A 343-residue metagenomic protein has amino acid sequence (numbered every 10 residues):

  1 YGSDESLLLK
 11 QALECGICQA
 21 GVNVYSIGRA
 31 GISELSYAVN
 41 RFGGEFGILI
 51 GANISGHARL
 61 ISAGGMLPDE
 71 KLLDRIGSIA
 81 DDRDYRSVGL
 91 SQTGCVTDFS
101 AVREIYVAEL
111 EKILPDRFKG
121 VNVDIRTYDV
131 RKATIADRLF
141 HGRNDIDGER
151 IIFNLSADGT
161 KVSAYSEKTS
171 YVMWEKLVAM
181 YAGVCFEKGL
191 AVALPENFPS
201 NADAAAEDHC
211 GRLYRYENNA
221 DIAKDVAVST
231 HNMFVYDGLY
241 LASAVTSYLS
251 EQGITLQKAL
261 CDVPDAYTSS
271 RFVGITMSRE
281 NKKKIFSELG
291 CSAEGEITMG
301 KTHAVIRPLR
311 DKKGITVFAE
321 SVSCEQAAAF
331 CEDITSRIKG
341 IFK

Functional and structural regions predicted by a protein language model:
Y1-A58, D137-Y171: N-terminal small/polar loop signature for handling phosphorylated ligands or for N-terminal nucleophile
Y1-D4, G120-V130, L190-E196: Short hydrophobic beta-strand segments
S6, K10, E14, A133-A136 (+3 more regions): Short, highly selective alpha-helical patches that border small-molecule cofactor pockets in redox/cofactor-processing
A12, E34-Y37, R75, I105-I113 (+7 more regions): Alpha-helical scaffold segments in soluble metabolic enzymes
Q19-V22, D116-N122, C185-A191, H209: Short, surface-exposed connector motifs at secondary-structure boundaries
S26, S62-D82, Y171-E187, E217: Short, acidic/small-residue loops that bind anionic groups at enzyme active sites
S55-I151, S166: Gly/Ser/Thr-enriched, mixed-charge loops and adjacent short helices that form phosphate/oxyanion-binding elements
S156-T160, Y165-S170, W174-K343: Phosphate-binding and adjacent anionic-ligand microenvironments
